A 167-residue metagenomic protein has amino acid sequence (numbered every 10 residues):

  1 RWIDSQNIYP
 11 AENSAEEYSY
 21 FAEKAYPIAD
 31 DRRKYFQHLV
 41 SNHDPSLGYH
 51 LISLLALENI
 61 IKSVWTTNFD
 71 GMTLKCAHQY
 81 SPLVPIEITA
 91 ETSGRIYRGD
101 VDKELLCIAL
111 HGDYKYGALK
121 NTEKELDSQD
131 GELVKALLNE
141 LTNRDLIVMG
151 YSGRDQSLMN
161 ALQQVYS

Functional and structural regions predicted by a protein language model:
R1-D145, G153-S167: Conserved catalytic-core helix/loop/strand module for nucleotide-ribose chemistry
G150: Extended basic-aromatic, gly/pro-enriched interface segments that bind polyanionic ligands
